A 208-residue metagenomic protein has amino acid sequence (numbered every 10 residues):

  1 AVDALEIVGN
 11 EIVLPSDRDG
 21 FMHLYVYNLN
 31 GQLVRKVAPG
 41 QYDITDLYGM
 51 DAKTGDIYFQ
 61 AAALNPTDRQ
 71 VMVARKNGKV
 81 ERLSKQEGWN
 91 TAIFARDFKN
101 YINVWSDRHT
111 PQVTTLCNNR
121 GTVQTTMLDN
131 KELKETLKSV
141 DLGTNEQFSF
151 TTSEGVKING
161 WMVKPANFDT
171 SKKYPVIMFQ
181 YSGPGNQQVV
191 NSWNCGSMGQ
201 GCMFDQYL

Functional and structural regions predicted by a protein language model:
A1-D3, S16-D17, N28-D51, A62-L64 (+2 more regions): Multi-bladed beta-propeller domains
I7-D19, F150-V156, F204: C-terminal substrate/ligand-recognition segments
I7-G9, D51-T54, R96-D97: Residue-level detector of Asp-centered blade-edge/turn motifs that repeat once per structural unit in beta-propeller
I12-P15, D56-Q60, Y101-V104: Residue position within the beta-strands of beta-propeller blades
P15-S16, L24, Q180, P184: Long, contiguous hydrophobic alpha-helical segments, chiefly transmembrane helices and signal peptides
G20-Y25, P66-M72, H109-L116: Structural motif
W89-L208: Serine-hydrolase catalytic core recognition
